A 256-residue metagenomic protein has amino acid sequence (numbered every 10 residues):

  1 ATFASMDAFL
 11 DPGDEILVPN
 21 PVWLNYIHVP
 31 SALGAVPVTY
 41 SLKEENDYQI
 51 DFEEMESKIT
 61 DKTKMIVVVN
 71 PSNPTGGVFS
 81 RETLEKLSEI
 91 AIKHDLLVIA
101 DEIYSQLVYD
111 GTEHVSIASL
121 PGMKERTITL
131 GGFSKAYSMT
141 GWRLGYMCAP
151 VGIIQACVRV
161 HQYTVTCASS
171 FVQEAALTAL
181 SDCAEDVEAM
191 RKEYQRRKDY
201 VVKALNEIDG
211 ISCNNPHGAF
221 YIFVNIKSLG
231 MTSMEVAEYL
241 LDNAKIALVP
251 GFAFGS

Functional and structural regions predicted by a protein language model:
A1-S256: PLP-dependent class I/II
